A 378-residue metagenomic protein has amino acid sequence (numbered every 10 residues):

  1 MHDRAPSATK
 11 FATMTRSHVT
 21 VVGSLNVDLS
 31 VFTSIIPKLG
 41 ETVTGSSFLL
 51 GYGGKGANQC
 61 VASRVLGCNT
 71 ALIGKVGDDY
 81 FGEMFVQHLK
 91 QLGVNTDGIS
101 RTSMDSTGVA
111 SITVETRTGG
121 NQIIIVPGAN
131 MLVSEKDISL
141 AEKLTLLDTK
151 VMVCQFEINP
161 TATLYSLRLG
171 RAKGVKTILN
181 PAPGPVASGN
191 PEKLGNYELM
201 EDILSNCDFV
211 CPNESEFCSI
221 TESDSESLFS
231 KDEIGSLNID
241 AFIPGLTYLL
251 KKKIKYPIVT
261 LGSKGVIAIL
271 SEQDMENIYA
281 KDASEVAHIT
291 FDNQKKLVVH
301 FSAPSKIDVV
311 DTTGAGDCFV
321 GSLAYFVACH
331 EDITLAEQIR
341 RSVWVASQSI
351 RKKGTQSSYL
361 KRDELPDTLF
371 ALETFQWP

Functional and structural regions predicted by a protein language model:
M1-V94, A110, T149, E285-A287 (+2 more regions): Glycine-rich phosphate/adenosyl-contacting loop at the front of the ribokinase-like
H2-V21, N196, S223-P378: Conserved phosphate-binding/catalytic region of the ribokinase-like
H18, N69-A71, N95, G120 (+2 more regions): Residues at the starts of beta-strands that form the adenosine-phosphate
V22, S47, I73-D78, T96-T107 (+3 more regions): Beta-strand->loop->alpha-helix junctions that form or flank phosphate-binding loops in nucleotide-handling enzymes
Q59, F85, Y165-R168, V345: Aromatic/hydrophobic pocket-lining residues that form π-stacking "cages" and hydrophobic walls in ligand
V61, V109-T113, Q122, G265-I269: Short beta-strand scaffold segments in enzyme catalytic cores
S100-T102, I112-F156: Conserved phosphate-binding/catalytic loop of the ribokinase/pfkB sugar-kinase fold
K150-Y248, I254-Y256, G262-D274: Conserved beta-alpha-beta core of the PfkB/ribokinase-like small-molecule kinase fold
